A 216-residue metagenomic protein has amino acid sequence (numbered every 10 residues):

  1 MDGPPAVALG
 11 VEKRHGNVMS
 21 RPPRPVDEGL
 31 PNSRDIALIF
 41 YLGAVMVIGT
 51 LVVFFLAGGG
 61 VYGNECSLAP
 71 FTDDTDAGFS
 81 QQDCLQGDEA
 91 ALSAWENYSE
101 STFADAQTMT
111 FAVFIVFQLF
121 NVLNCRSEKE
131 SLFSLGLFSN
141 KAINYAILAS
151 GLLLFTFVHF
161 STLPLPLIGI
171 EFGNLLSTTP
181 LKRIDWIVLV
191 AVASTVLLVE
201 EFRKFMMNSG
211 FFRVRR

Functional and structural regions predicted by a protein language model:
M1-R216: C-terminal transmembrane helices and immediately adjacent loops/tails of multi-pass membrane transport proteins
